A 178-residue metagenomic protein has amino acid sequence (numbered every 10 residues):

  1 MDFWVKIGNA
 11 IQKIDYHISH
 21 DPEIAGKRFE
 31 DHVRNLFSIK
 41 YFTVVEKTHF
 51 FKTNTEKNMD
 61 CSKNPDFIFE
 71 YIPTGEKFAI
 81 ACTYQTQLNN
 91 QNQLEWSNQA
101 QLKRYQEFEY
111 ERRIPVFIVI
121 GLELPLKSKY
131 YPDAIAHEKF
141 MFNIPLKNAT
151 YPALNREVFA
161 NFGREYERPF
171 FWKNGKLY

Functional and structural regions predicted by a protein language model:
M1-N9, H17, D21, L36-I39 (+3 more regions): Non-catalytic C-terminal interaction segments of nucleic acid-processing enzymes
I11-N35, E56-K57: A short, highly charged nucleic-acid-interacting micro-segment common to nuclease and nuclease-linked defense proteins
I18-H20, N54-S62, L88-S97: Short, flexible/disordered intra-domain loops and linkers
I24, K47, N90-N92, F159: N-terminal targeting/trafficking signals and adjacent low-complexity tails
R34-S62, D66-E70: A short acidic/basic microdomain associated with nuclease active sites
F37, P65-N89: Conserved catalytic cores of phosphodiester-cleaving nucleases, focusing on short active-site segments
V45-E46, A79-A81, V116-I120: A structural signal for short, well-ordered beta-strand segments and their strand-loop junctions that often border
Q85, Q91-G121, P125-L126, Y130: Short, charged, amphipathic alpha-helix that recurs within catalytic cores of restriction-modification and other
